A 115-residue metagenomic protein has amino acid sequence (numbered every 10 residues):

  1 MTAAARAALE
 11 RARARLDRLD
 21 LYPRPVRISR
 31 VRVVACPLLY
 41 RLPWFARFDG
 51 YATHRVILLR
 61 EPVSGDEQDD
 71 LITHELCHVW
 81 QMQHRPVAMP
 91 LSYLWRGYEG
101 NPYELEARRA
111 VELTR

Functional and structural regions predicted by a protein language model:
T2-V56, R108, L113-R115: Auxiliary, metal-adjacent structural segments of Zn-dependent hydrolase domains
A3, G65-D66: Short, solvent-exposed loop/helix junctions and linker helices that flank or host conserved functional motifs
R11, P23, S64, R85-P86: Alpha-helix capping and helix-coil boundary motifs
A14, L76-V79, L105: Hydrophobic alpha-helical segments, especially transmembrane helices and their immediate juxtamembrane helical caps
Y40-R47, T53, D66, D70 (+1 more regions): Post-HEXXH active-site segment of zinc metalloproteases
V56-E61, D70-C77: Polar-ligand-bearing catalytic/cofactor-coordination segments of membrane-embedded or membrane-tethered inner-membrane
E61-V63, L113: Short loop segments at secondary-structure junctions
